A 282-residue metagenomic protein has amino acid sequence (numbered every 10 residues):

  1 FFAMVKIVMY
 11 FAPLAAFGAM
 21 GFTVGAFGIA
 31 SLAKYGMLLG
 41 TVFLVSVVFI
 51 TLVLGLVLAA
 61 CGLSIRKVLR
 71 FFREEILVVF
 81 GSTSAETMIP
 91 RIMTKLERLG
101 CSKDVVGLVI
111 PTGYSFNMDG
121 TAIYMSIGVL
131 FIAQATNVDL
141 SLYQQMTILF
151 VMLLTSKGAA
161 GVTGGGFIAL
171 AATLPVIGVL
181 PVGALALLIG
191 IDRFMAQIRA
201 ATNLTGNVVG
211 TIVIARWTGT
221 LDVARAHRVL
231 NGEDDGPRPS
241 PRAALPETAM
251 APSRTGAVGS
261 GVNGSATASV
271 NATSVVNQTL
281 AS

Functional and structural regions predicted by a protein language model:
F1-V68, A224-R228: Signature of multi-pass transmembrane helix bundles
F1-V8, L32-L39, V68-F72, I76 (+6 more regions): Hydrophobic alpha-helical segments of integral membrane proteins, encompassing both true transmembrane helices
I7, G36-V53, F72-V78, M146-A159 (+1 more regions): Small-residue-enriched core segments of transmembrane alpha-helices in multipass membrane transport and channel
F11-L14, V45, G113-Y124, G190-N207: Membrane-embedded alpha-helical segments of transport systems, primarily multispan ion/solute transporters
F27, G62-R66, L96-V106, V176-V182 (+2 more regions): Juxtamembrane helix-boundary/capping and inter-helix hinge elements in multi-pass membrane proteins
I29-M37, C61-R73, V138-T147, V179-L187: Membrane-water interface of transmembrane alpha-helices in multipass transporters/channels
E74-S156, T211, A224: Helix-loop-helix junctions within the multi-pass membrane cores of secondary transporters/permeases
S126-G259, N263-G264, A268-S282: Transmembrane alpha-helical segments and their short flanking loops that form helix-hairpins/helix-helix interfaces
